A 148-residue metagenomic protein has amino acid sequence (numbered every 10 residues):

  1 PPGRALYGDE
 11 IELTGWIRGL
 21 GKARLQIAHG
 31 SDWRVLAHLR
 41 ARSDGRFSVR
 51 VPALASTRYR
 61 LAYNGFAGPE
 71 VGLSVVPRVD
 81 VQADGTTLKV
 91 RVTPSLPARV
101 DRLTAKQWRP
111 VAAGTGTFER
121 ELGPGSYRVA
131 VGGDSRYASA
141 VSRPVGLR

Functional and structural regions predicted by a protein language model:
P1-R148: Low-complexity, Ser/Thr/Pro-rich intrinsically disordered linker/stalk segments at domain junctions
